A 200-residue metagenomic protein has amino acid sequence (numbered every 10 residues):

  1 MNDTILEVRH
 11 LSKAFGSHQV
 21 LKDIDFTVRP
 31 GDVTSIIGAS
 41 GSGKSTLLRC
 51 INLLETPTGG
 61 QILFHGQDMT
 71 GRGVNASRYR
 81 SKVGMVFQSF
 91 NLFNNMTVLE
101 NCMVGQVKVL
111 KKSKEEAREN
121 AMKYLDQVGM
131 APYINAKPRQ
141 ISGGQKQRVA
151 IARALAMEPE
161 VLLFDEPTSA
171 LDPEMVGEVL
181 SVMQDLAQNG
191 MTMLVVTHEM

Functional and structural regions predicted by a protein language model:
D3-M200: ABC family nucleotide-binding domain
